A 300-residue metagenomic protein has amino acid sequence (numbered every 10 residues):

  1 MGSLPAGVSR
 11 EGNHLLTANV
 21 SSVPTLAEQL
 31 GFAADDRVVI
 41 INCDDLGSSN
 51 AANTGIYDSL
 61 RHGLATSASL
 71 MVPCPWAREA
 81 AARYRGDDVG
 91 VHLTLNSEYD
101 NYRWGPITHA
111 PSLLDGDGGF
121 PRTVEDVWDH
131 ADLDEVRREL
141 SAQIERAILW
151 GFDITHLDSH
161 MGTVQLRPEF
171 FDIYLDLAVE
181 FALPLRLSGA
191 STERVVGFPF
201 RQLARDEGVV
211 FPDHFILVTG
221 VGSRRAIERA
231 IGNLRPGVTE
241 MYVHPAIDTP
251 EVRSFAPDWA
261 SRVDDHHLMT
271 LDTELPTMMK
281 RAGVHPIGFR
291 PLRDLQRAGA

Functional and structural regions predicted by a protein language model:
S3-I40: N-terminal pre-catalytic segment of deacetylase/amide-hydrolase enzymes
A27-E98: Active-site beta->alpha N-cap acidic-glycine motif
V38-I40, A65-S69, G86-H92, I154-D158 (+3 more regions): Structural preference for beta-strand elements that scaffold enzyme active sites
D44-L46, M71-P75, H92-N96, H160-G162 (+4 more regions): Active-site beta-loop-alpha junctions enriched in small/polar residues
I56-H62, A77-G90, R103-D115, I148-L149 (+1 more regions): Acidic (Asp/Glu)-rich catalytic clusters
D100-W128, R253-A260: Active-site gating loops and adjacent loop-to-helix segments of metal-dependent hydrolytic enzymes
L133, R138-V210, L217-R225, G232: Catalytic domains of cell-wall/extracellular-matrix polysaccharide-remodeling enzymes, centered on de-N-acetylation
F255-A300: C-terminal domain-boundary segment and adjacent tail
